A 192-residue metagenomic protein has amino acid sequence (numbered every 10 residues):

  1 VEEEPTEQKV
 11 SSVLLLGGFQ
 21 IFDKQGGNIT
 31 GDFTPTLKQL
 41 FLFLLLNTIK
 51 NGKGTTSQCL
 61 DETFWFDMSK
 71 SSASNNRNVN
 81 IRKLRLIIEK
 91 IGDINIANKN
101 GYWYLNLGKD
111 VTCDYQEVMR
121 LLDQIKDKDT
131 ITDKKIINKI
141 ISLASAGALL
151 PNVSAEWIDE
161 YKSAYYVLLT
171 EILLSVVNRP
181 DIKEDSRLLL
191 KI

Functional and structural regions predicted by a protein language model:
V1-K38, I94-Y102, G147: Short boundary/linker motifs that mark transitions into or out of structured domains
K9, V79-C113: DNA-binding patch around the recognition helix
L14, F41-L44, T48, M68 (+2 more regions): Flexible loop/N-cap segments at domain edges
L15, G54, N78, T112: Short aromatic/basic micro-patch
N28-F64, L84: Short amphipathic alpha-helical recognition elements used for nucleic-acid or partner binding across transcription
L46-N47, S69-S72, Y104-I192: Intrinsically disordered, charged and Pro/Gly-enriched terminal/linker segments that flank large helical-solenoid
G54, Q58, A73-N75, W103: Cytosolic nucleotide-binding catalytic cores of signal-transduction proteins
